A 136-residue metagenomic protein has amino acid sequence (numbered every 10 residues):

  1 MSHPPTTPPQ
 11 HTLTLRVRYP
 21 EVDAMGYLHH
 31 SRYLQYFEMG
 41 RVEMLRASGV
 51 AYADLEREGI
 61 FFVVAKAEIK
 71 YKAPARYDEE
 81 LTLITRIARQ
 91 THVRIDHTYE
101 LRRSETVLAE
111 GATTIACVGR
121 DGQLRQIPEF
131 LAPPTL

Functional and structural regions predicted by a protein language model:
S2-L13, R46, P74-Y77, A88-L136: HotDog/MaoC-like acyl-thioester-processing domains
S2-R46: Catalytic strand-loop segment that frames the active site of acyl-thioester-processing enzymes
E21, Y33-Y36, V63, T98 (+1 more regions): Residue-level recognition of specific faces of alpha-helices
L28, F62-V64, L108: A broad, structural micro-motif
A47-A53: Short, surface-exposed acidic-centric catalytic microdomains
L55-F62: Short, basic/aromatic beta-hairpin or loop at an interaction surface
A65-Y71, L83-I84, T98, A112: Short structured motifs
